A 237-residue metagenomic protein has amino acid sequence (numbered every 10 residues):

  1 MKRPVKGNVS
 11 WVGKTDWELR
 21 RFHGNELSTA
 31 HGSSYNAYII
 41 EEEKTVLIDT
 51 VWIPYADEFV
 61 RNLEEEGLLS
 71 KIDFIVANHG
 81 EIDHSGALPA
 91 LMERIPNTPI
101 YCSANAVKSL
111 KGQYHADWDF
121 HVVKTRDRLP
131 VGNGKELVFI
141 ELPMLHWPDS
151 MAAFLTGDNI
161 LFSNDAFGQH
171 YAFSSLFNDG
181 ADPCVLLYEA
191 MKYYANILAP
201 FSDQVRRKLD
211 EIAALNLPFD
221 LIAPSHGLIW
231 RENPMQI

Functional and structural regions predicted by a protein language model:
K2-E65, A152-L155, N159-S163: Conserved beta-strand hairpin/beta-sheet module of binuclear metal-dependent hydrolase folds, prominently
R3-G7, C102-S150, R207-K208: Metallo-beta-lactamase
L19, Y55, G80-S85, K108-S109 (+3 more regions): Active-site environment of divalent metal-dependent phosphoester hydrolases
E43, P54-I100: Active-site metal-binding motif and surrounding structural segment of the metallo-beta-lactamase
I48-T50, K71-G80, Y101-S103, L161-N164 (+1 more regions): Active-site neighborhood of phospho(di)ester-bond hydrolases with catalytic His/Asp-centered motifs
E136-P224, L228-E232: Metallo-beta-lactamase
P234-I237: Long, charged amphipathic helices and adjacent flexible linkers at domain junctions
